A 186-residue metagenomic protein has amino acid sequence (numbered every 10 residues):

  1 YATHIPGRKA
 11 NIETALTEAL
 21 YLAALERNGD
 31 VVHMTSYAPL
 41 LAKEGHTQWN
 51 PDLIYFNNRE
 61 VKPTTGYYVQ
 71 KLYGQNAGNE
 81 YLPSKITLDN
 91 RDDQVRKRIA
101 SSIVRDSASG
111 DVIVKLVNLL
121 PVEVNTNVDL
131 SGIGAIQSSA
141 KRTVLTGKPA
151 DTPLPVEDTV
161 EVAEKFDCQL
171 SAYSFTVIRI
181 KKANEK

Functional and structural regions predicted by a protein language model:
Y1-S101: Aromatic/acidic polysaccharide-binding cleft in carbohydrate-active enzymes
N11-T14, W49-N50, I54-F56, L116-V117 (+2 more regions): Composition- and surface-driven signal marking solvent-exposed, interaction-prone regions in large proteins
A19, V95-I99, V122, V162-E164 (+1 more regions): Residues that act as N-cap/strand-start positions at coil-to-secondary-structure junctions
S36, Y55, I113-L116, V177-R179: Structured core elements
S84-D89, A108, L120-V122, V160-F166: Ser/Thr- and Asn-enriched, surface-exposed coil loops between beta-strands
R96-I136: Carbohydrate-binding surface patches
S131-T152: Solvent-exposed beta-hairpin/edge-strand motifs
D158-K186: C-terminal beta-strand-rich structural cap/linker in extracellular carbohydrate-active enzymes
